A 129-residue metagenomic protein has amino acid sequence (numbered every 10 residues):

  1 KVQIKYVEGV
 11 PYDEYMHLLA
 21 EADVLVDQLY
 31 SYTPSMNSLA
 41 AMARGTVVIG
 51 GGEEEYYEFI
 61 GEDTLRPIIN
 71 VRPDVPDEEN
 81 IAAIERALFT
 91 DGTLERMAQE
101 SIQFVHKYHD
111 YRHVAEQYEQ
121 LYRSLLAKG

Functional and structural regions predicted by a protein language model:
V2-G9: Active-site donor-binding acidic/aromatic loop of nucleotide-activated sugar and phosphosugar transferases involved
D13-Y15, E79: Short acidic active-site motifs
E14, L29-P34, E55: Active-site donor-sugar recognition loop in glycosyltransferases
M16, S38-A43, Y57: Short alpha-helical segment that forms part of, or immediately flanks, the ligand-binding pocket in carbohydrate-active
A20-T33, T46: Acidic donor-binding loop of glycosyltransferase active sites
V47-E54: Short hydrophobic beta-strand element within catalytic cores of glycosyltransferases and related nucleotide-activated
E58-I84: Change "using UDP/GDP/dTDP sugars" to "using nucleotide sugars
F89-R123: A charged, aromatic-enriched C-terminal amphipathic alpha-helix characteristic of glycosyltransferases across folds
